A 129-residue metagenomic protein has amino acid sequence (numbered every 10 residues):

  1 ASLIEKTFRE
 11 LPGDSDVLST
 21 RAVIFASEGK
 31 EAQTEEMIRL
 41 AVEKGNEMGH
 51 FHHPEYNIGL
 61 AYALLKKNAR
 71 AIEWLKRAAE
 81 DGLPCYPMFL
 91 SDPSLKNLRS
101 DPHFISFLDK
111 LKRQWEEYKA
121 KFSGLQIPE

Functional and structural regions predicted by a protein language model:
A1-E129: Alpha-helical protein-protein interaction modules
